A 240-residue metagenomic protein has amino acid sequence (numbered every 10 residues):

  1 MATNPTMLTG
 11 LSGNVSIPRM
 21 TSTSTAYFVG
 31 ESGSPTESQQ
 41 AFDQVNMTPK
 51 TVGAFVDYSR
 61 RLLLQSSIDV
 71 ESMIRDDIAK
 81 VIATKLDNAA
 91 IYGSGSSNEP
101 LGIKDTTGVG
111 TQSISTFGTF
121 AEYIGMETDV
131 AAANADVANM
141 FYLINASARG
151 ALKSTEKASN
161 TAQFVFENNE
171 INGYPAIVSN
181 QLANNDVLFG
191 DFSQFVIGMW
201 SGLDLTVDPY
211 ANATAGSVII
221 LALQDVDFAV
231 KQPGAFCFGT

Functional and structural regions predicted by a protein language model:
M1-V137, I177, A183, A229: Acidic/polar, low-complexity extended loops/arms that serve as protein-protein interfaces in large oligomeric shells
L11, S16, S94-D227, Q232-A235: Extended oligomerization regions of viral-like shell subunits
